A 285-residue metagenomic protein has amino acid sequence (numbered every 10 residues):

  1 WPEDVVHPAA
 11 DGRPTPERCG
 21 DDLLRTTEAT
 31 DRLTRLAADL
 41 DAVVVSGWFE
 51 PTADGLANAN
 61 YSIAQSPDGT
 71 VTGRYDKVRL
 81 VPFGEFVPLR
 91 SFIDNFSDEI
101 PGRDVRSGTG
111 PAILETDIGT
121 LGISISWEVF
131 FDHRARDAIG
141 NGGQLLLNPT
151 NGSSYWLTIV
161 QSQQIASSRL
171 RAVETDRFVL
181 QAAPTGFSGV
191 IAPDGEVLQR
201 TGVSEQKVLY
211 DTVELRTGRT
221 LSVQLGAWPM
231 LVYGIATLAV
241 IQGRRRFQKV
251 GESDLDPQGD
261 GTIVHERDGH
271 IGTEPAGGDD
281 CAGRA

Functional and structural regions predicted by a protein language model:
W1-D254, C281-A285: Enzyme catalytic cores with a strong preference for nitrogen-chemistry domains
R246-Q248, G269, E274: Small/flexible residues
S253, P257, T262, G272-A276 (+1 more regions): Short linear motifs in low-complexity or flexible loops
